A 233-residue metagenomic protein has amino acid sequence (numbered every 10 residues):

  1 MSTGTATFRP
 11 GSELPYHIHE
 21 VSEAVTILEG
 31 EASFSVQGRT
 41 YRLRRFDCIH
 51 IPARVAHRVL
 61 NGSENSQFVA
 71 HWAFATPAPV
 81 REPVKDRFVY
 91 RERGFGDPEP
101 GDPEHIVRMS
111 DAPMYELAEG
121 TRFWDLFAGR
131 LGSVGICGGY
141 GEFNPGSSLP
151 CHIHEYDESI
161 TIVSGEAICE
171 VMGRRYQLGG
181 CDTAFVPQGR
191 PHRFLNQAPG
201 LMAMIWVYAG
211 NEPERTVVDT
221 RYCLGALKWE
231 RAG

Functional and structural regions predicted by a protein language model:
M1, R81-G135, D219-G233: A short, N-terminal "cap"/entry segment at the start of jelly-roll beta-barrel domains of the cupin/DSBH fold
S2-H19, G120-W124, G139-H154, Q188: Conserved short histidine dyad/triad with adjacent acidic residue
P10, E20-V21, R39, V55-A56 (+4 more regions): A generic "binding-loop/recognition-motif" signal
E13, C48-H50, A56, S148 (+3 more regions): Residue-level marker of beta-strand positions
V21-E23, I27-A32, Q37, Y156-I168 (+1 more regions): Glycine- and acidic-residue-biased ligand/ion/polar-headgroup-sensing regions
A24, H50, N65-E82, F185 (+1 more regions): A short hydrophobic beta-strand segment most commonly corresponding to one strand of the jelly-roll/cupin
G38-A53, G173-Q188: Short acidic-glycine-tyrosine-enriched beta hairpin
L60-S63, L195-A198: Asparagine-centered strand-capping/turn motif at beta-strand->loop junctions
